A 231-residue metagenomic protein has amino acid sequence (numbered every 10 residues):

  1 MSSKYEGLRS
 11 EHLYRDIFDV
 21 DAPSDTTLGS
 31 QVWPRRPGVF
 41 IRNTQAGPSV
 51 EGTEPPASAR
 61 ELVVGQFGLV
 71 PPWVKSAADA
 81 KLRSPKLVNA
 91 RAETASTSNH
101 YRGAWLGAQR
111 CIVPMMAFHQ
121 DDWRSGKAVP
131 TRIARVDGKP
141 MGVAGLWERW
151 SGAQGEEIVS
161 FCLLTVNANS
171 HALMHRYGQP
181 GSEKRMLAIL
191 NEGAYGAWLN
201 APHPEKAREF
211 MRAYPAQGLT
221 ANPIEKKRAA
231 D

Functional and structural regions predicted by a protein language model:
M1-D231: Short linear sequence motif anchored by a di-proline
